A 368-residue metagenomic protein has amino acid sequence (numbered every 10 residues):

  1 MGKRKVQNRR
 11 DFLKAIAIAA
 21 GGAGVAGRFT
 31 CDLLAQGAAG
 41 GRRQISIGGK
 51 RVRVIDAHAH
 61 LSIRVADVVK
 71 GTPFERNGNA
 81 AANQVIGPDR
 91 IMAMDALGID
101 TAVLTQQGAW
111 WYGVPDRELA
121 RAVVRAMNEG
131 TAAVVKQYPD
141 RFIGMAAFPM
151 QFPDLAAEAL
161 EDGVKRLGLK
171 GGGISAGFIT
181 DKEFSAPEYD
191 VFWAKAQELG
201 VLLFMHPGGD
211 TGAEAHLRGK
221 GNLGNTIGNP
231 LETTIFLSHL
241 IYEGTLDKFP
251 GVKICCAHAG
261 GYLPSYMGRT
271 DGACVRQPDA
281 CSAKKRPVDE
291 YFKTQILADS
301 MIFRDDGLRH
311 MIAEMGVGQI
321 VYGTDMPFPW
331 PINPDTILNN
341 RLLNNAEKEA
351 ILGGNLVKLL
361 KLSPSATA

Functional and structural regions predicted by a protein language model:
G2-R53, A57, I63-T101, E129-Q137 (+6 more regions): Mid-to-C-terminal alpha-helical segments outside catalytic/metal-binding sites
S46-G48, Q197, K248, E290 (+1 more regions): Short, flexible hinge/linker loops that cap or flank conserved catalytic cores
R51, H60-V85, V114-P115, R121 (+2 more regions): Active-site gating loops and adjacent loop-to-helix segments of metal-dependent hydrolytic enzymes
I55-A59, A102-L104, G144-A146, G172-I174 (+4 more regions): Hydrophobic faces of well-ordered beta-strands that scaffold small-molecule active sites in alpha/beta enzyme cores
H60, G208-G209, I241, G260 (+1 more regions): Catalytic metal-binding/acid-base residues of hydrolase active sites
D100-T101, T105-L237, E243: Active-site gating/metal-coordination segments in enzymes
P139-G144, L169-K170, P250, E290-T294 (+1 more regions): Short, surface-exposed connector motifs at secondary-structure boundaries
Y242-G244, P250-V288: Aromatic-lined glycan-binding groove of carbohydrate-active enzymes
